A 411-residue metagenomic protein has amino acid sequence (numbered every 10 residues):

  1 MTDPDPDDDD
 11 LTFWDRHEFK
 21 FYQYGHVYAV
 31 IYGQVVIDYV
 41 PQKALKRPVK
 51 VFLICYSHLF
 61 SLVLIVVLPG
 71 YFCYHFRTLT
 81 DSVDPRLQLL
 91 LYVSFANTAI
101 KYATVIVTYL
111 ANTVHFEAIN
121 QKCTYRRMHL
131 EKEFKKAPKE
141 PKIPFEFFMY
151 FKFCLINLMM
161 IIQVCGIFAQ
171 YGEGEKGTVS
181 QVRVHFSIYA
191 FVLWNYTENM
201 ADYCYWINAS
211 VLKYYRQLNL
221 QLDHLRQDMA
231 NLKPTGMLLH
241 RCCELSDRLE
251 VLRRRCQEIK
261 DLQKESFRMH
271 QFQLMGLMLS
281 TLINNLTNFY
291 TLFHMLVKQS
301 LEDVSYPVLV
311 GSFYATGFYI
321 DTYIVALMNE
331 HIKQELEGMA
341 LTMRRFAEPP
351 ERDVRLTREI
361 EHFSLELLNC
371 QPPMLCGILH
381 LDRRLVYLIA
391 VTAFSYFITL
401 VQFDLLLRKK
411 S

Functional and structural regions predicted by a protein language model:
T2-F21, T98-H115, Y214-C242, M343-R344: Short, non-transmembrane cytosolic segments of multipass membrane proteins
T2-L59, M159, T235-S411: Terminal membrane-anchoring module of integral membrane proteins
I31-P41, L45, V114-K142, E173-T178 (+1 more regions): Short N-terminal secondary-structure initiator segments
Y56-L110, H129-C204, D223-L238, N288-G317 (+1 more regions): Helix-loop-helix junctions within predominantly alpha-helical proteins
V105, Y125-K132, K213-L220, R254-Q257 (+4 more regions): Generic structural signal for well-ordered, non-membrane alpha-helices
I106-R127, A201-L218, F318-F346: Inner-leaflet juxtamembrane helices
E117-Y125, M159-Q170, V211-H224, D261 (+2 more regions): Alpha-helical membrane-embedding segments and immediately adjacent membrane-interface amphipathic helices
N199-L220, L225, S246-I259: Loop-centered beta-sheet repeat module
